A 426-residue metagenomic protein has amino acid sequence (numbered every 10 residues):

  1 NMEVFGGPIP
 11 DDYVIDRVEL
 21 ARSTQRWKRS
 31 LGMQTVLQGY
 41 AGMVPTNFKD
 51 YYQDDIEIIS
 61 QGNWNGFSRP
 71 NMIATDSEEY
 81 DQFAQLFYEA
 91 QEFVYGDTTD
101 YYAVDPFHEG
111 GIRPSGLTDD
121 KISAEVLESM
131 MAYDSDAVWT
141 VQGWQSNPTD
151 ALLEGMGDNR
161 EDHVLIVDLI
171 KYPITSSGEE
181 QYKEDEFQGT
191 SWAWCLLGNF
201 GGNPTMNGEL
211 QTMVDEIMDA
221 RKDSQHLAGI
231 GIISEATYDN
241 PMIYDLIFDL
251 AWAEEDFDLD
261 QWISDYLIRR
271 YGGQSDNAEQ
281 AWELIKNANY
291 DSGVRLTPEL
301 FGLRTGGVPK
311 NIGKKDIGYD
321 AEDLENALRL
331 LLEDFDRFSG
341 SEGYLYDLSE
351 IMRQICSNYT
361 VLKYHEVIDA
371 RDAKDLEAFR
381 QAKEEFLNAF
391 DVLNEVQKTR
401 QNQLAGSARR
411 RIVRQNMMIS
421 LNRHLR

Functional and structural regions predicted by a protein language model:
N1-E283, D291, G307-G318, E325 (+2 more regions): Catalytic-core regions of glycoside hydrolase
S23, P241-W252, N326-E333, Y346-H365: Short, hydrophobic/amphipathic alpha-helical patches that form generic packing surfaces within helical domains
Y95-D100, F335-G340, I355-Y359: A glycine-rich, aromatic-flanked flexible loop/lid motif
A103, A278-E283, R295-R304, S339-D347: Short coil/turn segments at secondary-structure boundaries
D134, S341-E395: Ordered core of a single globular domain
N289, P298-S339: C-terminal functional modules
D334-L348, V396-R410: Short, solvent-exposed, charged loop/turn and helix-capping segments that join or cap alpha-helices on peripheral
